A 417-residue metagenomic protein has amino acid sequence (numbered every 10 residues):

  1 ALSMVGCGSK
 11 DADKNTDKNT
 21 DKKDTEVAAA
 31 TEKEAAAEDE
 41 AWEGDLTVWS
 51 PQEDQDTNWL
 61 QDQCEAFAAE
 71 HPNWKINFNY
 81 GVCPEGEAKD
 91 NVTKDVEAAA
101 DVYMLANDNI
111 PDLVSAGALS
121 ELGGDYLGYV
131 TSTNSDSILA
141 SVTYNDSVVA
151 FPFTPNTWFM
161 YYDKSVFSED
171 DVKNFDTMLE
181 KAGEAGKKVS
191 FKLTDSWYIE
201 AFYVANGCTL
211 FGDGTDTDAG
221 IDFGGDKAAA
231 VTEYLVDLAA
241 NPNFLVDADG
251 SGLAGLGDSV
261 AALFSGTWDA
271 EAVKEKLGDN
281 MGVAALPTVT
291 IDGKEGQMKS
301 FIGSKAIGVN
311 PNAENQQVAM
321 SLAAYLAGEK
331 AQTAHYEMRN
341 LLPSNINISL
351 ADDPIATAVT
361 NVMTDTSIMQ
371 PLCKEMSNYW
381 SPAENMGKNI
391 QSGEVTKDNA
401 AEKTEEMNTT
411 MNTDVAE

Functional and structural regions predicted by a protein language model:
A29-E38, N107-F159, D170, D176 (+3 more regions): Hinge/lid segment of periplasmic solute-binding proteins
A66, E70-N134, D170, A261-A262 (+1 more regions): Extracytoplasmic "Venus flytrap"/periplasmic binding protein-like
T93-K94, A98-D101, Y129-K164, K187-K192 (+2 more regions): A structural signal for short loop-to-beta-strand junctions that line the ligand-binding cleft of periplasmic/secreted
Y103, L238-N315: Extracytoplasmic/periplasmic substrate-binding proteins
S147-F153, W158, D176-I221, A262: Extracytoplasmic/periplasmic solute-binding protein
T217-D247: Glycine-centered hinge/linker elements that transmit conformational signals in sensory and ligand-binding systems
E271, K305-N378: Mature extracytoplasmic/periplasmic domains
T364-E417: Conserved C-terminal helix/tail region of periplasmic/extracytoplasmic solute-binding proteins
